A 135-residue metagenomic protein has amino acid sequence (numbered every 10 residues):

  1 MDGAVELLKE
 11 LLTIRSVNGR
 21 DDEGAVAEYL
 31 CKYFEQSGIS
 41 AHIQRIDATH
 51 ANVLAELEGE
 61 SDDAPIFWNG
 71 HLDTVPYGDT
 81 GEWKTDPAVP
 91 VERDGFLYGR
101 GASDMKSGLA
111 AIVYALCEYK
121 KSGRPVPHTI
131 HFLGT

Functional and structural regions predicted by a protein language model:
M1-A102, K121-T129: Acidic/His- and Gly-rich active-site-bordering loop/insert found across diverse amide/peptide-bond hydrolases
M105-T135: Acidic/histidine-rich catalytic neighborhood of metal-dependent amide-processing enzymes
